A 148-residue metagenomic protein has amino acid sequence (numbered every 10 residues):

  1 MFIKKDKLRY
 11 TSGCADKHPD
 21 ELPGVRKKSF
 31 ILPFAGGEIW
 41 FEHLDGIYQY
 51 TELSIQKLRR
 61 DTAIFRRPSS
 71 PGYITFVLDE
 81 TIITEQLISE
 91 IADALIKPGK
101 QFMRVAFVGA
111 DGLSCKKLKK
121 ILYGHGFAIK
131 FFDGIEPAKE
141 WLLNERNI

Functional and structural regions predicted by a protein language model:
F2-I148: Amphipathic, Lys/Arg-enriched alpha-helical "gate/interface" segment within cytosolic domains that mediates
